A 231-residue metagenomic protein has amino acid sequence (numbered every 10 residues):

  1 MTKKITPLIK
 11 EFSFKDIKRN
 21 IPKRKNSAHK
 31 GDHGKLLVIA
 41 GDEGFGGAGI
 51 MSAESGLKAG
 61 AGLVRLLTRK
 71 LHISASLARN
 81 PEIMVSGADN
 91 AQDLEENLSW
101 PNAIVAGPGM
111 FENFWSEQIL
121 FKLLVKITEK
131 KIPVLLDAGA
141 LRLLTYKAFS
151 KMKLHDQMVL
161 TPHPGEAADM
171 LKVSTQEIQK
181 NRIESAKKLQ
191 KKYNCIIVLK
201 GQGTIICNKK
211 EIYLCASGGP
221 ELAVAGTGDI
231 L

Functional and structural regions predicted by a protein language model:
M1-P133, R142-V159, P164-L231: Small-residue (G/A/S/T)-rich helix-start motifs and N-terminal tracts that mark the onset
